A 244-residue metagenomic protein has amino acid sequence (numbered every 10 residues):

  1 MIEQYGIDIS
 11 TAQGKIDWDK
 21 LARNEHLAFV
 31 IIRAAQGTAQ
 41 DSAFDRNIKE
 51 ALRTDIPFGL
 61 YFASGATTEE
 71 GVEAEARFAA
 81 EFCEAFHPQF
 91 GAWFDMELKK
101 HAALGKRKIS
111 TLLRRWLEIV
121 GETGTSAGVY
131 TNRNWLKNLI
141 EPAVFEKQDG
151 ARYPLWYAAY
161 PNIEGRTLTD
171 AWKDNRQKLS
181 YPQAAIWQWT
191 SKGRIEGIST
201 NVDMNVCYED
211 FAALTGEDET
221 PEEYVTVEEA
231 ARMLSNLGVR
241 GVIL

Functional and structural regions predicted by a protein language model:
M1-S126: Substrate-binding cleft of extracellular glycoside hydrolase catalytic domains
M1-T11, I16, N24, A143-V225: Functionally critical loop-and-helix segments that line ligand-binding/catalytic clefts of soluble enzyme domains
D17, T68-G71, G105, I109 (+3 more regions): General structural signal for secondary-structure boundaries
A39, T67, L136, E164 (+1 more regions): Flexible, glycine-rich phosphate/dinucleotide-binding loops and adjacent beta-alpha linkers at cofactor/substrate
F82-A85, V120, K178, L214-T215 (+2 more regions): Alpha-helix C-terminal capping segments
F90-D174: Catalytic domains of cell-wall/extracellular-matrix polysaccharide-remodeling enzymes, centered on de-N-acetylation
T220-L244: Short, low-complexity, charged amphipathic interaction modules
